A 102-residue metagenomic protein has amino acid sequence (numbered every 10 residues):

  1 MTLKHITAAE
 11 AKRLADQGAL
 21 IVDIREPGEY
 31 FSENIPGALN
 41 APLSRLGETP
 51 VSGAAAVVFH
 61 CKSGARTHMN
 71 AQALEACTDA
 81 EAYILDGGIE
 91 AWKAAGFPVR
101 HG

Functional and structural regions predicted by a protein language model:
M1-L20, E26-V57, A65-G102: Rhodanese-like catalytic fold shared by cysteine-dependent sulfurtransferases and DSP/PTP-type phosphatases
H60: Short, surface-exposed ligand- or partner-binding patches at beta-edge/loop junctions that are enriched in aromatics
